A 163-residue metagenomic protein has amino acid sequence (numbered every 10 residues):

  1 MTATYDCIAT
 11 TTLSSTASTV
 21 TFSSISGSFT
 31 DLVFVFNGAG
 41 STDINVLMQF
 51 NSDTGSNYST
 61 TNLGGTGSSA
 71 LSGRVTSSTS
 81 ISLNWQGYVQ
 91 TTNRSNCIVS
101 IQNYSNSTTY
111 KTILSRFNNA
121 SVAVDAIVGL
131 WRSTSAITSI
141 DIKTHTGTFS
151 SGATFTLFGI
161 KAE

Functional and structural regions predicted by a protein language model:
M1-E163: Surface-exposed molecular-recognition determinants
